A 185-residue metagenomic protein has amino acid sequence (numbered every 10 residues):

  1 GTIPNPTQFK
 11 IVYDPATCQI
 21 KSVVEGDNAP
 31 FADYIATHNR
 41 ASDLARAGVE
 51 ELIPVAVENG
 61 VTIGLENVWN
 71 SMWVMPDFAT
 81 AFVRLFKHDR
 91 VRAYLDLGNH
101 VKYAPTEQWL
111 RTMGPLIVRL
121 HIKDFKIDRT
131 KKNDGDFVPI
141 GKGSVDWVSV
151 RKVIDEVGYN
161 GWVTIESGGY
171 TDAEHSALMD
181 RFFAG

Functional and structural regions predicted by a protein language model:
G1-A16, V23-H38, E58-V68, T164: Active-site groove signature of glycoside hydrolases
Q8, V12-Y13, S22-G26, D43 (+3 more regions): Histidine-acidic metal/acid-base catalytic patches
